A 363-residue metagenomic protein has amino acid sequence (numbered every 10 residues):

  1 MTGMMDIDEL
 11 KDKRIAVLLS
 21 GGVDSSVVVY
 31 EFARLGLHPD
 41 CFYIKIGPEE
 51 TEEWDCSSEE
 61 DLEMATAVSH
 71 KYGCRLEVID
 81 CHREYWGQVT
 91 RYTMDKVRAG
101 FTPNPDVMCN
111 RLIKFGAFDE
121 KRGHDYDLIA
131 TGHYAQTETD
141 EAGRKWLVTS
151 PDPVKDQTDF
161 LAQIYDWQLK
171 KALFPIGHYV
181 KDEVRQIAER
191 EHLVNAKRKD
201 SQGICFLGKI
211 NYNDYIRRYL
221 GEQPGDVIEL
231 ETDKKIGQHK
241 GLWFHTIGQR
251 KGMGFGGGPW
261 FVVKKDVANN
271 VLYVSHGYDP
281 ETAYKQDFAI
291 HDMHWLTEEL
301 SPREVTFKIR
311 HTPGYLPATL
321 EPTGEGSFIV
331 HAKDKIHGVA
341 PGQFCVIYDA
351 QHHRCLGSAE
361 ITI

Functional and structural regions predicted by a protein language model:
M1-A162, L173, D182, E189 (+1 more regions): ATP-dependent adenylation/nucleotidyltransferase module used to activate substrates
E9, A130-T137, E141, W146-I363: AMP-forming adenylation/ATP pyrophosphatase catalytic core
